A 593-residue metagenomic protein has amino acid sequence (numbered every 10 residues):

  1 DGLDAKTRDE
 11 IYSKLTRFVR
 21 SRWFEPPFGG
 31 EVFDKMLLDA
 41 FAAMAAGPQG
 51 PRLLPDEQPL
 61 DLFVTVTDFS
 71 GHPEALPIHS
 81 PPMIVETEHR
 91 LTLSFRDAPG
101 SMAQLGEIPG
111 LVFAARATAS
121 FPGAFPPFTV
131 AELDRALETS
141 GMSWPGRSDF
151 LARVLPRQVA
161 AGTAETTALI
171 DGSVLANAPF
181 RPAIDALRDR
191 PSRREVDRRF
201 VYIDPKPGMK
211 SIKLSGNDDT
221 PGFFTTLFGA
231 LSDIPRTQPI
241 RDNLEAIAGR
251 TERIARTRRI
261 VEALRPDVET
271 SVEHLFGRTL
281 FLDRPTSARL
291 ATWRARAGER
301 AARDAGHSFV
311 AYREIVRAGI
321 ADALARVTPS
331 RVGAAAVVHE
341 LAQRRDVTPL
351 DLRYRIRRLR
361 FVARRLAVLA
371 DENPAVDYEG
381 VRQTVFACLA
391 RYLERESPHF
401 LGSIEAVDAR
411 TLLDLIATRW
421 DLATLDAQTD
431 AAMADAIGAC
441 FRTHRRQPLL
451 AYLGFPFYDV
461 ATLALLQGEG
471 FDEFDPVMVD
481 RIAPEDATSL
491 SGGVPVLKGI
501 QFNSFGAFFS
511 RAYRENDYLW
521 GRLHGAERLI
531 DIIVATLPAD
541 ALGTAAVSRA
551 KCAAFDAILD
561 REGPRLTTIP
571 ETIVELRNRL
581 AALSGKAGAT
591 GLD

Functional and structural regions predicted by a protein language model:
D1-D593: Patatin-like phospholipase
